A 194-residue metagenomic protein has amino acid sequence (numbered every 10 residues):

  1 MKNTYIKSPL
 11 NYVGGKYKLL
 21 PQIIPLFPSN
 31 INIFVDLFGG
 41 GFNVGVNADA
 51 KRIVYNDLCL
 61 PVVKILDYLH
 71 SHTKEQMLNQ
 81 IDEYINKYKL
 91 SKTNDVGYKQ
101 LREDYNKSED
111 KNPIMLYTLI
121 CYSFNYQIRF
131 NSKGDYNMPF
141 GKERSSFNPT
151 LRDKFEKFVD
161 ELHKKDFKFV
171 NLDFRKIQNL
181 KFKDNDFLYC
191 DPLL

Functional and structural regions predicted by a protein language model:
M1-F42: Short, Lys/Arg-rich amphipathic segments at extreme N-termini
K2-K18, K74-Y189, L193: SAM-dependent nucleic-acid methyltransferase catalytic core
I23, F34-A48, Y55-C59, Y117-F124 (+2 more regions): Conserved proline-anchored active-site loop of SAM-dependent methyltransferases that bridges a beta-strand
P25, N30-E103: SAM cofactor-binding core of SAM-dependent methyltransferases, primarily the Rossmann-like beta-alpha-beta module
